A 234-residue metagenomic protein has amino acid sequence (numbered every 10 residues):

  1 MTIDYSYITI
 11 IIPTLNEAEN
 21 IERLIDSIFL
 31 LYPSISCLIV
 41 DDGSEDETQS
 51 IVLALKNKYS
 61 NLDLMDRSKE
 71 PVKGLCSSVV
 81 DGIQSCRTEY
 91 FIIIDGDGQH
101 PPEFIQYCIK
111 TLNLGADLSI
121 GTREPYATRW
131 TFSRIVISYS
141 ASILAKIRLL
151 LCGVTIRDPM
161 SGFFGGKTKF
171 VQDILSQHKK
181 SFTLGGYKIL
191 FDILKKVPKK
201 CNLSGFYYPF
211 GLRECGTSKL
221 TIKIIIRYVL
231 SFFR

Functional and structural regions predicted by a protein language model:
M1-I8, R23, L30, L151 (+1 more regions): Hydrophobic helical membrane-anchoring modules
Y5-T9, F29-I39, E47, S60-D63: Short loop->beta transition adjacent to catalytic acidic/histidine clusters or analogous donor-positioning motifs
I8-E17, L24: A conserved hydrophobic helix/loop-capping motif in glycosyltransferases and polysaccharide synthases
E19-R23, D46-L55: Acidic helix N-cap motif at the loop->helix transition within catalytic regions of sugar-transfer enzymes
D41-S50, G98: A conserved acidic beta->alpha catalytic loop
R67-S85, Q99-T183, Y187, R213-K223: Acceptor/aglycone-binding surface of glycosyltransferases and processive sugar-polymer synthases
F91: Short aromatic/hydrophobic "clamp" motif used to bind/position activated sugar donors
